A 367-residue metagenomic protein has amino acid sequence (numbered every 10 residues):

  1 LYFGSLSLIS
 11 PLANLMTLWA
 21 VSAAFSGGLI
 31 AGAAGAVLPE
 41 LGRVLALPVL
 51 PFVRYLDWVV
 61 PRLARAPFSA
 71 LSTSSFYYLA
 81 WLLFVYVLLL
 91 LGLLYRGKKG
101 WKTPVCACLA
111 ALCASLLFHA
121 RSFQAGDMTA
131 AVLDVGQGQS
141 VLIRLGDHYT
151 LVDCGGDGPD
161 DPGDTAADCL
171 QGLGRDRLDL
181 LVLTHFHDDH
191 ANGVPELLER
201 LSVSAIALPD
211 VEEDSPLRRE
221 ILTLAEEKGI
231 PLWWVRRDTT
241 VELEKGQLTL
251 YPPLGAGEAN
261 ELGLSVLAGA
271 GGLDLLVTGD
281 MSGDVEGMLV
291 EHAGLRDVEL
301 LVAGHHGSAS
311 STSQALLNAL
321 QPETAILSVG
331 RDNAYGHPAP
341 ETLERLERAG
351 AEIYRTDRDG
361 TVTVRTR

Functional and structural regions predicted by a protein language model:
L1-S5, P67: Juxtamembrane "helix-exit" motif on the non-cytosolic side of transmembrane helices
G4-A13: Membrane-water interface of transmembrane alpha-helices in multipass transporters/channels
N14-L15, F25, A33-R367: Non-globular, low-confidence helical/coil segments that flank catalytic cores
L18: Active-site pocket-lining/capping segments in soluble small-molecule metabolic enzymes
